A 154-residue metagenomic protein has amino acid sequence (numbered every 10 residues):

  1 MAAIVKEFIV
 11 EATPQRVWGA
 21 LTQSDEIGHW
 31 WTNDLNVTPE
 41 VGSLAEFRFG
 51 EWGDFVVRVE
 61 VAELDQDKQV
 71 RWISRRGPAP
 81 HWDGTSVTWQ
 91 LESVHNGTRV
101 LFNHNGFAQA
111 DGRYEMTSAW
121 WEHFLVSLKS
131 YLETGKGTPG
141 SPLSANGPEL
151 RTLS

Functional and structural regions predicted by a protein language model:
A2-P14, A62, T85, E92-T98 (+2 more regions): Aromatic-glycine hotspot motif
V5-K6, R16, D25-R58, D67-Q69 (+1 more regions): Short beta-edge strand/loop motif at the mouth of beta-sheet-based domains
A12-Q15, D25, G112, A119: A generic structural signal for alpha-helix starts
P14, D54, G84, S118-W121 (+1 more regions): A structural signal for well-ordered alpha-helical scaffolds and beta->alpha junctions
V17-L21, I27, A45, V61 (+4 more regions): Hydrophobic pocket/interface hotspot
N36-T38, E51-L101, N105-F107: Hydrophobic-ligand binding "helix-grip"
G106-S154: A conserved amphipathic terminal alpha-helix motif
